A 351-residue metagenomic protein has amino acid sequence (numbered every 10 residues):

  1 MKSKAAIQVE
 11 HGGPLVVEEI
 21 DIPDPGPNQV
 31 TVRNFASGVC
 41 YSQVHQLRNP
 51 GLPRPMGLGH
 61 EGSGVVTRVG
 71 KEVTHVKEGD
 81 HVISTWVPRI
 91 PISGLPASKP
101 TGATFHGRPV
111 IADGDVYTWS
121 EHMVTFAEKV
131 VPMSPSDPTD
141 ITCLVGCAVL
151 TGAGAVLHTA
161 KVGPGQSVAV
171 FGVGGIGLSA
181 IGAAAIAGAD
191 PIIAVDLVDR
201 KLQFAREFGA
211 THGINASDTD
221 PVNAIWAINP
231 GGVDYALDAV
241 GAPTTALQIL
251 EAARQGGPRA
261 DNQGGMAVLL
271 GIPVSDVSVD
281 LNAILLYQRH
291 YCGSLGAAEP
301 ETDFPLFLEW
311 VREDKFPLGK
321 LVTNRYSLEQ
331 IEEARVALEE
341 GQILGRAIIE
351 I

Functional and structural regions predicted by a protein language model:
M1, G231, L250, G256-A260 (+1 more regions): C-terminal hydrophobic helical "lid"/dimerization subdomain of Rossmann-like NAD(P)H-dependent oxidoreductases
K4, V16, D21, R33 (+3 more regions): Residues located in well-ordered beta-strands
I22-S37, L47-I92, S134-D137: Glycine-rich beta-strand-centered segment in the early N-terminal region that forms part of a ligand/cofactor-binding
E61-S63, H81, H122, S167 (+2 more regions): Residue-level marker of beta-strand positions
P88-F171: NAD(P)H dinucleotide-binding glycine-rich loop of Rossmann-like/cofactor-binding domains, especially the beta1-alpha1
P135-T219, N223: Mid-domain Rossmann-like dinucleotide-binding core that forms the NAD(H)/NADP(H) cofactor-binding site
A160-V162, Q203, F208-H290: Glycine-rich cofactor phosphate-binding loops and adjacent beta1-alpha1 units of small-molecule cofactor enzyme domains
N262, M266-V268, S278-K320: Rossmann-fold dehydrogenase core element
